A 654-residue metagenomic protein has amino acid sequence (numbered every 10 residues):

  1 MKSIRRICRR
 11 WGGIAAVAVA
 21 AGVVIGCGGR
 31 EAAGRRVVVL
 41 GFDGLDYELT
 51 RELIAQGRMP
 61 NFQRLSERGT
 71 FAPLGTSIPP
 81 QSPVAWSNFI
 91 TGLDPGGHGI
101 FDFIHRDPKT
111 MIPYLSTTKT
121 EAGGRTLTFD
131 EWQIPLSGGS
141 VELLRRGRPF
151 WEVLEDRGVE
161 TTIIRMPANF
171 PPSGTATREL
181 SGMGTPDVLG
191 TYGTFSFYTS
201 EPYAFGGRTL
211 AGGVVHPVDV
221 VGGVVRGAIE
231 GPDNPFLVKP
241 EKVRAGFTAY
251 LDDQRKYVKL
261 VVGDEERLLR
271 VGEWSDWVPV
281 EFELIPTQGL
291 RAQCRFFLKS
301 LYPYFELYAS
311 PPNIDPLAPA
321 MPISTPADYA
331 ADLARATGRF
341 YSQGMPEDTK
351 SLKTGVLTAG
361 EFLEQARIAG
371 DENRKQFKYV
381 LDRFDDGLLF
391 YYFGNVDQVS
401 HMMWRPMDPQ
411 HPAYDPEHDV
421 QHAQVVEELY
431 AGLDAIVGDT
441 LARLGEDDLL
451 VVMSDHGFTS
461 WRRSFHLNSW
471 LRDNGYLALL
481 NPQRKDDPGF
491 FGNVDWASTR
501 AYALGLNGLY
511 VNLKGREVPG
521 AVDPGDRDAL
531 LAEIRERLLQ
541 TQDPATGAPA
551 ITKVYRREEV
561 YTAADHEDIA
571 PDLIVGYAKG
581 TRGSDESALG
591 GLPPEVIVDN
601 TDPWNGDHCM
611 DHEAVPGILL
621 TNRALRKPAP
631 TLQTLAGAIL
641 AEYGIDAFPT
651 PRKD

Functional and structural regions predicted by a protein language model:
S3-A15: Bacterial N-terminal signal peptides that target proteins for export
I25-G26: C-terminal motif of bacterial Sec signal peptides marking the signal peptidase cleavage site
R30-A32, L49-T50, L363-L389, V399 (+3 more regions): A long, amphipathic alpha-helix that forms part of the scaffold/cap immediately adjacent to metal-dependent active
A33-R35, F42, Q56-G57, E67-P73 (+7 more regions): Secreted, luminal/periplasmic, and some membrane-associated catalytic domains that remodel anionic oxygen-ester
V39, L388-Y392, V451, L620: Structural motif
D46-E52, G139-S140, L625: Second-shell loop/turn segments in exported
R125-I134, A359, R405-Q424, P593-N600: A solvent-exposed, charged loop/short amphipathic helix patch at secondary-structure junctions
A578-K627, L635: Low-complexity, glycine/alanine/valine/leucine- and proline-rich hydrophobic stretches
